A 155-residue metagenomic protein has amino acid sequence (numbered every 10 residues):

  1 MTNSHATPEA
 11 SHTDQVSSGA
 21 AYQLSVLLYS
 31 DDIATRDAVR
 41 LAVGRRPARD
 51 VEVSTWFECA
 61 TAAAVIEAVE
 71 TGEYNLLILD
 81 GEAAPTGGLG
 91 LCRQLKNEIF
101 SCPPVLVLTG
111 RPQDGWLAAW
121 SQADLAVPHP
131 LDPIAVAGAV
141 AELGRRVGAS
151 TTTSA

Functional and structural regions predicted by a protein language model:
Y22-G44, L77: Conserved acidic segment of CheY-like receiver
A38, L131-V140: C-terminal output helix
E58-L76: Acidic, metal-coordinating helix/loop segments flanking the phosphotransfer/catalytic sites of two-component signaling
N75-K96: Conserved phosphotransfer microenvironments
L76, D124-V127, P133: Conserved phosphoryl-transfer motifs of two-component systems
I99-P104: His-Asp phosphorelay/catalytic-motif detector in bacterial-type signaling
G110-A126: Alpha4 helix (beta4-alpha4-beta5 surface) of REC/receiver domains from two-component response regulators
A141-A155: The C-terminal output helix
